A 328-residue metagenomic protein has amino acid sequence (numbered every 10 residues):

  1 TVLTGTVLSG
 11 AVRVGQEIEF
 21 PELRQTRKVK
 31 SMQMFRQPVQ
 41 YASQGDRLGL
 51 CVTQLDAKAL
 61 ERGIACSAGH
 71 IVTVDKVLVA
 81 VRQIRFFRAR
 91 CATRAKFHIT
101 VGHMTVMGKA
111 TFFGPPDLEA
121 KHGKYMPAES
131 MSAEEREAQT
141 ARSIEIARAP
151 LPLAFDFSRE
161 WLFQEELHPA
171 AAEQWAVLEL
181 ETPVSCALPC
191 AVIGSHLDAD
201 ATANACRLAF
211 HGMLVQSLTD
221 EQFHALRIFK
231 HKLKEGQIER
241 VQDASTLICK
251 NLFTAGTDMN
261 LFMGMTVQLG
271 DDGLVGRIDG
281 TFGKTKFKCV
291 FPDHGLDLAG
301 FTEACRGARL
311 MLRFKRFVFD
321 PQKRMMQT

Functional and structural regions predicted by a protein language model:
V2-T328: C-terminal effector/interaction modules appended to NTPase cores
